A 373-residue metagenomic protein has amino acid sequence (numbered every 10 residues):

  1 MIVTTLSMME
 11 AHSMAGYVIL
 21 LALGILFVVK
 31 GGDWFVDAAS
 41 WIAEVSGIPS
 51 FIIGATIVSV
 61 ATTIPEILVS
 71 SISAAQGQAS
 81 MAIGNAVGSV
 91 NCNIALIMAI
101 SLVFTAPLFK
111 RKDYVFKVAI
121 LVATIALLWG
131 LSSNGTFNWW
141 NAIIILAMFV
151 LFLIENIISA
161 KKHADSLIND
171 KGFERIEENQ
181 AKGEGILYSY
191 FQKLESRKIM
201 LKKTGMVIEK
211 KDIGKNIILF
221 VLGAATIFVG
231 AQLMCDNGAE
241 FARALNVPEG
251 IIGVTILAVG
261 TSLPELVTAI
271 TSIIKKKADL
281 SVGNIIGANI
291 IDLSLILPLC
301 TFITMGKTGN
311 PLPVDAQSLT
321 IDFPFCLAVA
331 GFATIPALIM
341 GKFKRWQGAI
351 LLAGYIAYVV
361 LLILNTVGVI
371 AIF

Functional and structural regions predicted by a protein language model:
M1-F373: Hydrophobic alpha-helical segments, chiefly the membrane-spanning helices and signal/signal-anchor peptides
